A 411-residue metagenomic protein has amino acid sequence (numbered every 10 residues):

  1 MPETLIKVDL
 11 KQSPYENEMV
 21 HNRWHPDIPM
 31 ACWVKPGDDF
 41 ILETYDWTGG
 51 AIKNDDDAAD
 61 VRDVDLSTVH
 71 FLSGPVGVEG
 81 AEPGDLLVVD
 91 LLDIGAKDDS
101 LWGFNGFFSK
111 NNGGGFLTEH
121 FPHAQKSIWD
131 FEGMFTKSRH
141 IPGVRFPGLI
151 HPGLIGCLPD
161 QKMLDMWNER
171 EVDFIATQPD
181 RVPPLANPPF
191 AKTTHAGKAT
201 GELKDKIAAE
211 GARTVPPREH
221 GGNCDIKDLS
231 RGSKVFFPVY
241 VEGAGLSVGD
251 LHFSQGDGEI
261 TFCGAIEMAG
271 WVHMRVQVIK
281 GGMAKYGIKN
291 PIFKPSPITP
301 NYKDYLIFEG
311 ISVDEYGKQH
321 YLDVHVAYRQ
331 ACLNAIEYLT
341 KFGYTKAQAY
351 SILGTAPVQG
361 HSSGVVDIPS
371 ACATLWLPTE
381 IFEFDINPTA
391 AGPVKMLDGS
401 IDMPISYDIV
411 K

Functional and structural regions predicted by a protein language model:
P2-V64: N-terminal, Lys/Arg-enriched amphipathic/low-complexity engagement segments that precede the first folded domain
Y15-H25, D65-S73, A212-H220: Short, structured beta-strand/loop micro-motifs enriched in basic residues and often containing a Trp
W47-A58, I94-G106, G243-F253, S362-V365: Short, Lys/Arg- and Gly-enriched loop/turn segments at beta-strand edges
D93-S230, F236: Intrinsically disordered, low-complexity linker/loop segments enriched in Gly/Pro and charged/polar residues
D180-L322: Conserved mixed alpha/beta catalytic, RNA-binding, or beta-rich assembly cores of soluble enzyme, regulatory
P300-G354, V358-Q359: Extended, compositionally biased non-globular segments
I336-K411: TerminUS-proximal long segments
